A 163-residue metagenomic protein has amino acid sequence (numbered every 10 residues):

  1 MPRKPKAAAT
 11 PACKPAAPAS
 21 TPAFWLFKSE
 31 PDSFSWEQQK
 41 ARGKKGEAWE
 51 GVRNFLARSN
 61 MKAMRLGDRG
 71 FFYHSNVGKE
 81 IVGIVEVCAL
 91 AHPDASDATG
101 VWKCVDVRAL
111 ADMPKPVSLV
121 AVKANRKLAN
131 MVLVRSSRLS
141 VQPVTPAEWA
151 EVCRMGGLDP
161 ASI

Functional and structural regions predicted by a protein language model:
M1-L66, D159-S162: Compositionally biased, charged N-terminal/linker segments
K28-E30, L110, V144: Structured loops at beta-to-helix junctions and adjacent beta-edge loops in soluble globular domains
D32-F34, P114, E151: Short, acidic Gly/Pro/Ser/Thr-rich loop/turn segments
Q38, P116-V122, C153-M155: Short, charged, solvent-exposed linker or helix-capping segments at domain edges/interfaces that act as flexible hinges
Y73-K79: Short, charged beta-turn/beta-strand-edge "cap" motif at the junction between a beta-strand and an adjacent loop
V82-Q142: Aromatic- and Lys/Arg-enriched surface recognition patch
P146-I163: Charged phosphate-binding loop/patch that engages nucleotide di/tri-phosphates or the phosphate backbone of nucleic
